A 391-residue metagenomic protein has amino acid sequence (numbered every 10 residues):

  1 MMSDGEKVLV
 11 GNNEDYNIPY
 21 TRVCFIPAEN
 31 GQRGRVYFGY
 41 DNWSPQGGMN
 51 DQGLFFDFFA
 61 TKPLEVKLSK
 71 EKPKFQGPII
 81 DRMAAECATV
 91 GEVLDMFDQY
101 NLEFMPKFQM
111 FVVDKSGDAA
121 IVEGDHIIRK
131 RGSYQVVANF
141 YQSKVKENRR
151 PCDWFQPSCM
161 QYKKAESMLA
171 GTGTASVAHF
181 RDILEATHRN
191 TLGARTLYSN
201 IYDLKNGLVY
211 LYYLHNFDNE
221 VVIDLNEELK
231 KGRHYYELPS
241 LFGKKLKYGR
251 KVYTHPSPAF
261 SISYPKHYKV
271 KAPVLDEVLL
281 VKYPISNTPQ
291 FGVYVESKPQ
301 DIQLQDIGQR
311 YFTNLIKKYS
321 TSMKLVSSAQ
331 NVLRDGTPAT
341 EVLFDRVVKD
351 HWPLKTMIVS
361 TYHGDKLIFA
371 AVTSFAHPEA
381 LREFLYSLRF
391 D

Functional and structural regions predicted by a protein language model:
M2-A85, F108, V113-G249: C-terminal, well-structured catalytic/ligand-binding subdomain of enzymes
L68-K70, P78-A84, E296-I302, A371-F375: Second-shell loop/turn segments in exported
D81-C87, E92-D95: Short N-terminal edge-element motif at the start of the domain
E92-F111: Secretory/export targeting leaders with adjacent low-complexity proregions
I201, L211-Y213, K349-D350, F369-E379: Short, exposed beta-strand-loop hairpins at the edges of beta-sheets in extracellular/periplasmic proteins
K247-D276: N-terminal "mature-domain start" segment
F260, K266-V270, G364-D391: Surface-exposed amphipathic alpha-helical segments
P273-I368: Conserved polar/disulfide-associated segments of primarily extracytoplasmic proteins
